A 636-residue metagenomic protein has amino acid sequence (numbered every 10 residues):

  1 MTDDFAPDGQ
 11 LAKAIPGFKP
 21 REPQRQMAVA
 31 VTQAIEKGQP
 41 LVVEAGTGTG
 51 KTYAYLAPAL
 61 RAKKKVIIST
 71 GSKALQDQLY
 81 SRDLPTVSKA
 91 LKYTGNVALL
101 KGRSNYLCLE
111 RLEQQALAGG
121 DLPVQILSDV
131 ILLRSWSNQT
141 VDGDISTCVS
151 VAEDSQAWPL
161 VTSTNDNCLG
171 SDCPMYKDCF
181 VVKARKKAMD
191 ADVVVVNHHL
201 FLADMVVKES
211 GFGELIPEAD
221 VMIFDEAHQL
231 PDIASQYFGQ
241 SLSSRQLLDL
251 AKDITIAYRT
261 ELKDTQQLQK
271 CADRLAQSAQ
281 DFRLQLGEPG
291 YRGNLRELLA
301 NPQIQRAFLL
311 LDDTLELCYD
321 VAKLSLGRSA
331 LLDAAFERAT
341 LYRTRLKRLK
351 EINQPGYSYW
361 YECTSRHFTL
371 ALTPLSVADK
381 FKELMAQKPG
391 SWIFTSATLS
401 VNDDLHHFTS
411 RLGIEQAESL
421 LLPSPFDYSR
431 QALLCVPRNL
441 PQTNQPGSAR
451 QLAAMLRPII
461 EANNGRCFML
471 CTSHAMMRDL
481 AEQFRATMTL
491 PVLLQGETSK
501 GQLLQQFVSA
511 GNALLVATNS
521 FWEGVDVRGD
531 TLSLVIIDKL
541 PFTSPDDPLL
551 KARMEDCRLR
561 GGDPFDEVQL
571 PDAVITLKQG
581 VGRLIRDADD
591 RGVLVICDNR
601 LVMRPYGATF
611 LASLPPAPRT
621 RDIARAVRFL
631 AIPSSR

Functional and structural regions predicted by a protein language model:
M1-A14, K64-D192, H199, I254-T255 (+4 more regions): A substrate-engagement module of RecA-like helicase motors
M1-V43, A57: Conserved pre-motif I regulatory segment
T32-Q33, T52-K65, R82-T86: Walker A/P-loop NTP-binding motif
R61, D77, R82-P85, N165-N167 (+2 more regions): Signature of the SF2 helicase/ATPase Hel1-core->accessory helical subdomain module
V66-S72, I393-T395, G465-T472, V595-C597: Conserved RecA-like ASCE P-loop NTPase motor core of nucleic-acid helicases/translocases
P159-V194, M205-F212, L317-L440, G447-A454 (+3 more regions): A contiguous, basic/glycine-rich beta-loop/short-helix subdomain that forms a polymer-engagement track
P437-G447, E497-V602: Conserved RecA-like P-loop NTPase helicase motor core
T472-G496: Conserved helicase motor "Helicase C" RecA-like lobe of SF1/SF2 P-loop NTPases
